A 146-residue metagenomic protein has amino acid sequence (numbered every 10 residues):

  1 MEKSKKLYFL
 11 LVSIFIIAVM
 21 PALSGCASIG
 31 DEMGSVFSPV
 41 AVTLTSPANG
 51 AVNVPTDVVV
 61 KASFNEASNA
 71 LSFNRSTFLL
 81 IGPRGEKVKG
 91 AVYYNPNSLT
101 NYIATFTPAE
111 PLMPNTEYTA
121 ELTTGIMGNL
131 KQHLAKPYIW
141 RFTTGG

Functional and structural regions predicted by a protein language model:
E2-V12: Bacterial N-terminal signal peptides that target proteins for export
L11, C26-S28: N-terminal start-of-domain structural block
F15-A18: Core hydrophobic alpha-helical transmembrane segments of single-pass membrane proteins
P21-G25: C-terminal motif of bacterial Sec signal peptides marking the signal peptidase cleavage site
S28-G146: Acidic, low-complexity Ser/Thr/Gly/Pro-rich repeat segments typical of extracellular/periplasmic and surface-exposed
